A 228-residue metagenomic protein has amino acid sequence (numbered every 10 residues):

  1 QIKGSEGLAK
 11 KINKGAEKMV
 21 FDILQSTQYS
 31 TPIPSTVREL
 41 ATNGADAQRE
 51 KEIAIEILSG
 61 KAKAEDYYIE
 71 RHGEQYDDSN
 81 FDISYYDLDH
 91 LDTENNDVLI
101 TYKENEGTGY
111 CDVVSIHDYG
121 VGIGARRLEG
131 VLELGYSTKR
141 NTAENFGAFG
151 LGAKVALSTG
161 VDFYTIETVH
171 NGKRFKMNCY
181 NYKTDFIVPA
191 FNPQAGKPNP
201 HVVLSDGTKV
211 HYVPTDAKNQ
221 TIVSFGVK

Functional and structural regions predicted by a protein language model:
Q1-L99, A125-L132: Bergerat-fold GHKL ATPase/HATPase_c domain
G44, Q48-E52, G135, K139 (+2 more regions): A generic secondary-structure signal for well-formed alpha-helical elements
Y102-E104: Conserved catalytic core of two-component histidine kinases
D118: Acidic ATP/Mg2+-coordinating residue in the GHKL
V121-G122: Glycine-rich G1-box
G130-N145: Bergerat-fold ATP-binding/catalytic subdomain of histidine kinases
T142-K228: GHKL-type ATPase core
